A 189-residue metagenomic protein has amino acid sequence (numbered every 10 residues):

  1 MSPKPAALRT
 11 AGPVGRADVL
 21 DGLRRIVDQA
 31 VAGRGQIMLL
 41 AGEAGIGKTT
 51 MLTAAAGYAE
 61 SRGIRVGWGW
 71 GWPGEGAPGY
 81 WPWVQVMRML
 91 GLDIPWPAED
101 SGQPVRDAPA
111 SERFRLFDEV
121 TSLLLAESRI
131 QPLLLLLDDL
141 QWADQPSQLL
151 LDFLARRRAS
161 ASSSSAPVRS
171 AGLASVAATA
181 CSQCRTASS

Functional and structural regions predicted by a protein language model:
M1-S189: Key residue(s) within conserved catalytic/signature motifs
